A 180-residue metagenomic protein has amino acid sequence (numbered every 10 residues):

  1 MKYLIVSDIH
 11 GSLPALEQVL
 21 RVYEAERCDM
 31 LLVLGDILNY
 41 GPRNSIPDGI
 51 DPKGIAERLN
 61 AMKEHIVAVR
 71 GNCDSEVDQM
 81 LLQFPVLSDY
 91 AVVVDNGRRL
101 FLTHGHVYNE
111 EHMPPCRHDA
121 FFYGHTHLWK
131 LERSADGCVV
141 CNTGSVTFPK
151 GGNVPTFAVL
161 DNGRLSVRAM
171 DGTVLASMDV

Functional and structural regions predicted by a protein language model:
K2-D95: Core catalytic region of metal-dependent phosphoesterases/phosphodiesterases, especially metallo-beta-lactamase-like
F84, S88, N96-F101, H106-S177: Conserved beta-sheet core of the metallophosphoesterase superfamily
